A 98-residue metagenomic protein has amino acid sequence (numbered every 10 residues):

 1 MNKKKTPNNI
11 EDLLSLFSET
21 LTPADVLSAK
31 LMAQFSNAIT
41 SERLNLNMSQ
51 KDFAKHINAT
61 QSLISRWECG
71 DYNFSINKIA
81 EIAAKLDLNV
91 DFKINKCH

Functional and structural regions predicted by a protein language model:
M1-A38: N-terminal flexible/basic segments that precede or flank functional cores
A33, R43-N45: Short amphipathic helical patch at the helix-1/turn junction of helix-turn-helix
I39, Q50, Q61, I76-I79: Helix-turn-helix DNA-binding elements, focusing on the entry/boundary residues of the two helices that contact DNA
R43, A54, A83: The alpha-helix within a helix-turn-helix
N47-S65: Short alpha-helical DNA-recognition segment
N77-K93: DNA major-groove recognition helix of helix-turn-helix/homeodomain DNA-binding modules
